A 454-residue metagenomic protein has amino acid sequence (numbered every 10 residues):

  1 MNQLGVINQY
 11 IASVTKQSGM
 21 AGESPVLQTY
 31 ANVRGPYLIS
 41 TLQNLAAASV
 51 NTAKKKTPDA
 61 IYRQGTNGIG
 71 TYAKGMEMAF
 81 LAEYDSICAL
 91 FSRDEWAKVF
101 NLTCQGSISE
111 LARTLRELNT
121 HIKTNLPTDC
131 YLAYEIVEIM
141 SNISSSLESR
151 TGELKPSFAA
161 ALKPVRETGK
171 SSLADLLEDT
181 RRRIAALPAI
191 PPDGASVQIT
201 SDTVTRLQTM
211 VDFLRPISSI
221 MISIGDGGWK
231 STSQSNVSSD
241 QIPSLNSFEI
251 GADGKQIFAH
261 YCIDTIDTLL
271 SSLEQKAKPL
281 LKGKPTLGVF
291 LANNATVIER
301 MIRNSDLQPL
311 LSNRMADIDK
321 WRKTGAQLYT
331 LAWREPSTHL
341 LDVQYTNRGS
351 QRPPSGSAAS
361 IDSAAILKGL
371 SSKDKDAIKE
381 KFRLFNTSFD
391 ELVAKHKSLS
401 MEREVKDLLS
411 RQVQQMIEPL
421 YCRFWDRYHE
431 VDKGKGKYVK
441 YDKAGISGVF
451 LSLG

Functional and structural regions predicted by a protein language model:
M1-G454: Long alpha-helical rod scaffolds of large eukaryotic non-enzymatic complex subunits
